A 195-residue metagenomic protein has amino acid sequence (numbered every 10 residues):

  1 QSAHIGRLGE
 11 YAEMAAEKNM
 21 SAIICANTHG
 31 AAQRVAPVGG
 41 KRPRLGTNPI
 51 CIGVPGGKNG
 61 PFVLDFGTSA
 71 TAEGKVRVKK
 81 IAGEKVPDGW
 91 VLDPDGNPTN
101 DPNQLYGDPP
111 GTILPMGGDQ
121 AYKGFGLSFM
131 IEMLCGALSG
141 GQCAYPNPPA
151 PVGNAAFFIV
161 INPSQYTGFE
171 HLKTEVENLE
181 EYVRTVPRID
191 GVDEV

Functional and structural regions predicted by a protein language model:
Q1, P115-G117, F158-S164: Short glycine-rich or small-residue beta-strand-to-loop segments that form or flank ligand, phosphate, metal/Fe-S
Q1-G57: A generic, well-ordered mixed alpha/beta core segment in the N-terminal half of proteins
G6, E10, T47, G111 (+2 more regions): Conserved active-site and cofactor/substrate-binding residues in soluble primary-metabolism enzymes
E17-S21, G46-P49, K58-P61, K85-P87 (+3 more regions): Short coil/turn connectors at secondary-structure junctions
N19-R34, I131-P149: Glycine-rich phosphate/pyrophosphate-binding loops and their adjacent beta-strand/loop elements at enzyme active sites
A32-L105: Phosphate/diphosphate-binding glycine-rich loops and adjacent basic-rich segments that engage nucleotide
I81-Y145: Secondary-shell segments that build the walls of catalytic and ion/ligand-binding clefts
M133, A144-V195: Catalytic-core signal marking the mid-to-C-terminal active-site face
